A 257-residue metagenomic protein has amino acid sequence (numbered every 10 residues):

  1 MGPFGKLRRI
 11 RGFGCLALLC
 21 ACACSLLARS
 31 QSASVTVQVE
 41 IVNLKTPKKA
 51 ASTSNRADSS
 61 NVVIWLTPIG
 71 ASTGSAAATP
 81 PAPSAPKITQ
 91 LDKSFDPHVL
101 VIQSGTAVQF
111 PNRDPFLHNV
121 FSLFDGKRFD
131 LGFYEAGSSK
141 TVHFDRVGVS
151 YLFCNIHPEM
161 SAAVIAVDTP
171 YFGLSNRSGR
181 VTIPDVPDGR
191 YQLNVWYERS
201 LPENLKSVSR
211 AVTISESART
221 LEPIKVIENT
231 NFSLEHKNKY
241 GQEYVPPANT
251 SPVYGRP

Functional and structural regions predicted by a protein language model:
M1-I10: N-terminal secretory signal peptides that target proteins for export/translocation
R9-G12, S30: Positively charged, low-complexity intrinsically disordered regions
F13-S25: Bacterial N-terminal signal peptides
A28-P257: Extracytoplasmic copper-binding redox domains, predominantly the cupredoxin/blue-copper superfamily
